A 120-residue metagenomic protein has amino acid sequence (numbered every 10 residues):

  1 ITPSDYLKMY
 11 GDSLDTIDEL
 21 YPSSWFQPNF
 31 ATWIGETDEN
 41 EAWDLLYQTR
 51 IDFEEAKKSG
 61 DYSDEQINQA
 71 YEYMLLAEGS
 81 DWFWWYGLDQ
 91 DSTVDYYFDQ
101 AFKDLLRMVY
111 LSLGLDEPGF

Functional and structural regions predicted by a protein language model:
I1-F120: Active-site and substrate-binding clefts of carbohydrate-active enzymes
